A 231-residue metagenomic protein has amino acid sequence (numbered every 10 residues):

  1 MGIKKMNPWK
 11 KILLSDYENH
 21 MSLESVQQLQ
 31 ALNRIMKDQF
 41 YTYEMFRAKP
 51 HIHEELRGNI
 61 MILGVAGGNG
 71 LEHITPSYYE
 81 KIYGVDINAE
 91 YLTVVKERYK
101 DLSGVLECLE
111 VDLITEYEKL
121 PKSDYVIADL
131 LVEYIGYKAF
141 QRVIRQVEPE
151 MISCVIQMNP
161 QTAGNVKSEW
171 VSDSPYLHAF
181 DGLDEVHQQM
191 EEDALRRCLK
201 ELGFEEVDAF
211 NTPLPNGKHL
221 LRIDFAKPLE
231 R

Functional and structural regions predicted by a protein language model:
G2-P121, K138, R142-V143, S153-R231: Class I (Rossmann-like) S-adenosyl-L-methionine-dependent methyltransferase catalytic domain, capturing the SAM-binding
D124-K138: A short SAM/SAH-binding and catalytic strip from SAM-dependent methyltransferases
